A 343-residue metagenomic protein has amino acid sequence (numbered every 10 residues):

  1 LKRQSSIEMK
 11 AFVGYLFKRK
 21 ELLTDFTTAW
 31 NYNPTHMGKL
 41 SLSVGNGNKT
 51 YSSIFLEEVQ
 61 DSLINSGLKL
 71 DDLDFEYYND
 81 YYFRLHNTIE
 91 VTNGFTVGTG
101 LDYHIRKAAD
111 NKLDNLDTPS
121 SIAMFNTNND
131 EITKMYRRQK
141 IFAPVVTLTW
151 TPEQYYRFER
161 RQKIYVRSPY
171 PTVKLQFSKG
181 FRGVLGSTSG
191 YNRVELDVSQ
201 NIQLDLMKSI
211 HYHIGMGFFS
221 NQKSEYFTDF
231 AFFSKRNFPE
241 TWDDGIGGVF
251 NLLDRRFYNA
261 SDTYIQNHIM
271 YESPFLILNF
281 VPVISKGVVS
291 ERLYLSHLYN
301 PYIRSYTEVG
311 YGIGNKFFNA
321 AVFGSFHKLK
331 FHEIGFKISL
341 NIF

Functional and structural regions predicted by a protein language model:
L1-F343: Exposed, low-structure sequence patches enriched in small/polar residues
